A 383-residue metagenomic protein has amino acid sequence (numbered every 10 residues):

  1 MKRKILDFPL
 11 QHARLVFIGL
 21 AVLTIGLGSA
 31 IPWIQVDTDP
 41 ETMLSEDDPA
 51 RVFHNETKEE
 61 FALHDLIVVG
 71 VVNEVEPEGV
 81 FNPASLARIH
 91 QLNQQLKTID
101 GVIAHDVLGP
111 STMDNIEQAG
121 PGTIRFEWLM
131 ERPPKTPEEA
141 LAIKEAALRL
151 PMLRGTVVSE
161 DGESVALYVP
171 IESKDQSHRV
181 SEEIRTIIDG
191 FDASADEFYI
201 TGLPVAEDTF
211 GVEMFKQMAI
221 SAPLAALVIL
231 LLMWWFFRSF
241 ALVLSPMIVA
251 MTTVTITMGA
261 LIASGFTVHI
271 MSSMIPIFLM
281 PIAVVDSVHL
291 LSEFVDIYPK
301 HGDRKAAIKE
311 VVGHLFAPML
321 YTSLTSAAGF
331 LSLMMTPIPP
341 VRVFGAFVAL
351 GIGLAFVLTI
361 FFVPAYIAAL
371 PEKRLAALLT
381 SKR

Functional and structural regions predicted by a protein language model:
M1-A21, K309, V357-R383: Interfacial helix-loop-helix hairpins and adjacent transmembrane helices of multi-pass alpha-helical membrane proteins
D7, Q11, F215-V268, M335-P339: Interfacial segments of transmembrane alpha-helices in multi-pass membrane proteins
V16, I31-P77, L86, P134-V157 (+2 more regions): Solvent-exposed, non-transmembrane loop/terminal regulatory segments of multi-pass membrane proteins
T38-S45, S239-V249, A263-L279, L333-L350: Membrane-water interface of transmembrane alpha-helices in multipass transporters/channels
E59, A87, E131-F240: Extracytoplasmic
L232, L261, L320-F362, I367-A368: Hydrophobic, glycine/alanine-rich multi-pass transmembrane helices and their short helix-loop junctions in large
F278-P299, M319, S326, F361: Short helical (or helix-break) motifs at transmembrane helix termini and adjacent helical loops in multi-pass membrane
I297-L324: Helix-loop junctions and hydrophobic alpha-helical segments within the transmembrane domains of large membrane
